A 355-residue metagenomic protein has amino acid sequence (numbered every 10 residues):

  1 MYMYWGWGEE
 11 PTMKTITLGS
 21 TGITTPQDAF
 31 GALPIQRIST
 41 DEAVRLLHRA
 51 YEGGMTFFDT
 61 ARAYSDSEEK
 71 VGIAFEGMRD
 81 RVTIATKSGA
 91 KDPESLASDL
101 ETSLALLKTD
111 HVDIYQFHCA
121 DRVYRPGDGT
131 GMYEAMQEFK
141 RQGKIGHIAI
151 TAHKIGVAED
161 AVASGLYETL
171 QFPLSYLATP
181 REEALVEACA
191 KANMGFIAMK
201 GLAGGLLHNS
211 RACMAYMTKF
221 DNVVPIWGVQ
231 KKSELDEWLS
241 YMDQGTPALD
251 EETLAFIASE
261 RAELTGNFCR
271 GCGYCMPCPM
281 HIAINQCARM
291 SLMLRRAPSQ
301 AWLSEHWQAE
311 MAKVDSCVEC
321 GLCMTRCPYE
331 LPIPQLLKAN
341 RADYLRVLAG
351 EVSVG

Functional and structural regions predicted by a protein language model:
Y2-V82: N-terminal binding-site loop/beta-alpha segment at the start of enzyme catalytic domains that lines or forms
M13-T15, L47, E68, G72 (+7 more regions): Generic structural signal for well-ordered alpha-helices, preferentially at hydrophobic/aromatic core positions
L18, F30, F58, V71 (+11 more regions): Conserved, mostly hydrophobic/aromatic
I38-D41, E52, K91-I197, L202-G205: Glycine/proline-rich, positively charged, aromatic-decorated active-site loop/lid region on the catalytic face
Y51, M55-T56, A184-A198, L202-G355: Structured C-terminal cap/extension of enzyme domains
T56-A61, A85-T86, G146-A149, T169-F172 (+3 more regions): Short catalytic-loop micro-motif centered on adjacent basic/acidic residues
E69-T86, E134-Q142, K191-N193: Alpha-helix-loop-beta-strand connector modules within alpha/beta enzyme cores
R81-I84, Y167-S175, T246-E252: Short hydrophobic/aromatic-enriched beta-strand-loop microsegments
